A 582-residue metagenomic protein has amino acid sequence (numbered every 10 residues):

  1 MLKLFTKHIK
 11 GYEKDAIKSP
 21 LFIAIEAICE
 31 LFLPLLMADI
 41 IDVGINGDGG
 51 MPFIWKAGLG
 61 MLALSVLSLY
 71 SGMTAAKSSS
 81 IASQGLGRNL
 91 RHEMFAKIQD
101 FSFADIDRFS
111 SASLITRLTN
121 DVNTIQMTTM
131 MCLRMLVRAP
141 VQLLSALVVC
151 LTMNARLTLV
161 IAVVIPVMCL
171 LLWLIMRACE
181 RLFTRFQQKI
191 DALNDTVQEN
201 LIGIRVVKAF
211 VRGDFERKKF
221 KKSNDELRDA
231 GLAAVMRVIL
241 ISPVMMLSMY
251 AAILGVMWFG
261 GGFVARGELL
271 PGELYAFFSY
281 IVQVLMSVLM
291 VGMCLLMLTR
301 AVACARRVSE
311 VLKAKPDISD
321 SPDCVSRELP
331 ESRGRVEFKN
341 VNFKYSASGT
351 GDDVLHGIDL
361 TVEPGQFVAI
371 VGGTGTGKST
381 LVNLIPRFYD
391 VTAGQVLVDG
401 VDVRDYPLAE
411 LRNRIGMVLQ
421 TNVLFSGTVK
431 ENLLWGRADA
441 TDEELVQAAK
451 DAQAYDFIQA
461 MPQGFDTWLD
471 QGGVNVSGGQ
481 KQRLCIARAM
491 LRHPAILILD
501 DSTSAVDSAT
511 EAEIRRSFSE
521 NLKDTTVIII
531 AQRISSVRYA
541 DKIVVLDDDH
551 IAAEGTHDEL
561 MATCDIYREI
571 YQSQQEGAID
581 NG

Functional and structural regions predicted by a protein language model:
M1-E13, L114: A short amphipathic helical element positioned immediately N-terminal to and/or at the very start of a transmembrane
K10-K14, D100-A104, N120-L133, V137 (+7 more regions): An intracellular "coupling" helix at the cytosolic face of ABC transporter transmembrane type-1 domains
K10-T74, S78, L151-R156, A265-P271: Transmembrane helix-loop-helix hairpins at lipid-water interfaces of multipass membrane proteins, especially the type-1
L21, I25, C29-L33, S71 (+6 more regions): Hydrophobic alpha-helical transmembrane segments of ABC transporter permease domains
I45, G50-I54, A63, V149-V163 (+2 more regions): Helix-loop-helix
D48, Q84, H92-T116, N120-V122 (+5 more regions): Short intracellular "coupling" helices and adjacent cytoplasmic loop segments at the cytosolic face of multi-pass
L329-G582: ABC-type nucleotide-binding domain
